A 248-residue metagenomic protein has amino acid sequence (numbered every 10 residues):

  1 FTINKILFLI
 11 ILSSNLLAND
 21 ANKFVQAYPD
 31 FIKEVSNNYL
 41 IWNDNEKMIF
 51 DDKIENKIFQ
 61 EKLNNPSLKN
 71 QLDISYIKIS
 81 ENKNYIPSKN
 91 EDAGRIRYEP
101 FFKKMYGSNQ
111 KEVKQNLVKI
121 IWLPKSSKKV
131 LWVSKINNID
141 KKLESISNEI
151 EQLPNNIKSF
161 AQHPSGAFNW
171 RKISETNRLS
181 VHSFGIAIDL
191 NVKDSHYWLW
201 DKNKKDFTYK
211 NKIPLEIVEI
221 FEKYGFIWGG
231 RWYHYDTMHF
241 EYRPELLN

Functional and structural regions predicted by a protein language model:
T2-L9: Sec-dependent signal peptide recognition, specifically the positively charged N-region followed immediately by
L9-A18: Hydrophobic h-region of N-terminal signal peptides that target proteins for export in Gram-negative bacteria
N22-W232: Cell-envelope/glycan interface and biosynthesis
K223-N248: A cross-kingdom marker for long, charged
